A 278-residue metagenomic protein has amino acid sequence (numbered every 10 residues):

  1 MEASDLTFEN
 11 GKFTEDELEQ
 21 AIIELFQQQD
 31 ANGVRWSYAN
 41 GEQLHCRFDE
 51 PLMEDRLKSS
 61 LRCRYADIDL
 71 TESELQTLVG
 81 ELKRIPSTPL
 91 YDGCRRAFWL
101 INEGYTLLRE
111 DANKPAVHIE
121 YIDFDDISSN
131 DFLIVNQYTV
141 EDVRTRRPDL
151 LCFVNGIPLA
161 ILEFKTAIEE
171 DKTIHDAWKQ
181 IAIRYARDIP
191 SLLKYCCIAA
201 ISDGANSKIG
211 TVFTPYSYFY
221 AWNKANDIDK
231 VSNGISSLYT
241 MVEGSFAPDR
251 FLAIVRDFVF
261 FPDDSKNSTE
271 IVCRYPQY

Functional and structural regions predicted by a protein language model:
M1-Q29, R35-Y278: ATP-dependent helicase/translocase motor core
